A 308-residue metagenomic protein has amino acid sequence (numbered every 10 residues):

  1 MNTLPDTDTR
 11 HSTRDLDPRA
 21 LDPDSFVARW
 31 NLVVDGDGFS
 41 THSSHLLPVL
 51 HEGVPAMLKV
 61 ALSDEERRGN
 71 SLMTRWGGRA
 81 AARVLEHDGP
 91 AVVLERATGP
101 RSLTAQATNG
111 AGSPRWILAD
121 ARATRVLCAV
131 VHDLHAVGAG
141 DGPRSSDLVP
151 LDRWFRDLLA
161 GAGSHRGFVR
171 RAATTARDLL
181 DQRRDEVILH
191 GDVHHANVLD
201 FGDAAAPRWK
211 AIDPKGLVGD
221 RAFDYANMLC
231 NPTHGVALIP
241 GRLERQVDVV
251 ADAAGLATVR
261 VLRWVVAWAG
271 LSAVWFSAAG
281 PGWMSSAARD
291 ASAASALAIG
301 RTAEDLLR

Functional and structural regions predicted by a protein language model:
M1-A81, H87, F201-R208, A303-R308: Conserved NTP-binding catalytic cores of kinases and kinase-like/nucleotidyltransferase enzymes across multiple kinase
D8-H11, S272-R308: ATP/Mg2+ or Mg2+-diphosphate-binding catalytic cores that bind nucleotide phosphates or diphosphates via glycine-rich
D17-R19, P23, I117, A139-G191 (+2 more regions): An alpha-helical support segment within catalytic cores of ATP-dependent transferases
H45-L50, M57-L58, V84, T174-F223: Active-site acidic catalytic loop and adjacent metal/ATP-binding pocket of ATP-dependent phosphoryl transfer enzymes
G53-L134, I239: A conserved alpha-helical element in kinase catalytic cores
S63, P90-I117, A136-G140, L148 (+2 more regions): A glycine-centered beta->alpha junction motif in the catalytic cores of kinase/phosphotransferase enzymes
L189-A196, K210-P214, A254-L256, V261-R263 (+2 more regions): Primarily hydrophobic membrane-targeting regions of prokaryotic envelope proteins
F201-R263, S292, A296: Active-site Asp-x-Gly
